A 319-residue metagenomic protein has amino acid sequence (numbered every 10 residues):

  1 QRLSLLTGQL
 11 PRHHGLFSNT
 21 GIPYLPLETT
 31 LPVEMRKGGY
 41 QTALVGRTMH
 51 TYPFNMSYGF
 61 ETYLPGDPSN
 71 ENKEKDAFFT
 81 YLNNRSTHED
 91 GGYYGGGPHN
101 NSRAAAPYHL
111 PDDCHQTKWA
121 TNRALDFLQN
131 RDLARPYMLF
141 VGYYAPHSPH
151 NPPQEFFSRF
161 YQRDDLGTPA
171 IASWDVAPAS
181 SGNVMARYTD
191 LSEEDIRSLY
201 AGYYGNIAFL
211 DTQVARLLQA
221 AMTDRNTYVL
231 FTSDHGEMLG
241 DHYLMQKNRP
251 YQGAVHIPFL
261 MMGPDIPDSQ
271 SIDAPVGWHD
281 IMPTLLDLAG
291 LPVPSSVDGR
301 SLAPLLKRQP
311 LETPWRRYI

Functional and structural regions predicted by a protein language model:
Q1-I319: Formylglycine-dependent sulfatase
